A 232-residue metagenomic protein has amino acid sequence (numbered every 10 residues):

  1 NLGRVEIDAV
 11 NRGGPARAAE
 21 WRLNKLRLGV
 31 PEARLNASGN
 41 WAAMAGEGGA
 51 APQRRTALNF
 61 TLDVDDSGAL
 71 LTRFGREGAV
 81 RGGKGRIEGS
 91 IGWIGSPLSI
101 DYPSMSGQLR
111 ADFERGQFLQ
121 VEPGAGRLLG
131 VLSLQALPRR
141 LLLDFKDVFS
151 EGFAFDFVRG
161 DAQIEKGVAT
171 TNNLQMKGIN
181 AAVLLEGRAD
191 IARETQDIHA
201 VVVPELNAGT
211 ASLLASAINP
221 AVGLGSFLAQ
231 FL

Functional and structural regions predicted by a protein language model:
N1-L232: Small-residue helix/turn framework positions
